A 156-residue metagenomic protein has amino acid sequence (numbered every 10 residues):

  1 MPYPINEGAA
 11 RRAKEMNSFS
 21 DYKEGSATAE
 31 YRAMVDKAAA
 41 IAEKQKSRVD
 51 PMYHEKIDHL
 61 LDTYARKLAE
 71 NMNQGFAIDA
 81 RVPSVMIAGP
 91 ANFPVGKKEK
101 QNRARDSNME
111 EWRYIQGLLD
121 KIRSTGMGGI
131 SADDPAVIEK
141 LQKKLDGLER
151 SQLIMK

Functional and structural regions predicted by a protein language model:
M1-K156: Long, charge-dense low-complexity segments
